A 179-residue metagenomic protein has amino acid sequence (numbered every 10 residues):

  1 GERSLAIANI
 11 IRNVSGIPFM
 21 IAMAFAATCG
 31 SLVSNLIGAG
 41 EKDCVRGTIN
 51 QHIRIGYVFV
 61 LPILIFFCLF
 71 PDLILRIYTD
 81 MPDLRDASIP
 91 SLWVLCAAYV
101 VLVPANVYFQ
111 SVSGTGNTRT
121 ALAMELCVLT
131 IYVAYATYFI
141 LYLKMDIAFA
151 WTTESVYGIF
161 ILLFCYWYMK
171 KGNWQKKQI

Functional and structural regions predicted by a protein language model:
G1, M81, N117-T118, D146: Short loop-to-helix capping motifs
E2-I17, I89-L92, W151: Small-residue hotspots at the loop-to-helix junctions and early N-terminal turns of transmembrane alpha-helices
R3, V60, P104, I131 (+2 more regions): Residue-level detector of functional hotspots within protein domains
I7-P71, L102-M124: Small-residue-rich hydrophobic transmembrane alpha-helices
M23-A26, L95-G114, T120-Y135, A148-Y166: Short runs within selected transmembrane alpha-helices of multi-pass transporters and secretion channels
V33-A98, I140-I179: Short alpha-helical transmembrane segments in multi-pass integral membrane proteins
